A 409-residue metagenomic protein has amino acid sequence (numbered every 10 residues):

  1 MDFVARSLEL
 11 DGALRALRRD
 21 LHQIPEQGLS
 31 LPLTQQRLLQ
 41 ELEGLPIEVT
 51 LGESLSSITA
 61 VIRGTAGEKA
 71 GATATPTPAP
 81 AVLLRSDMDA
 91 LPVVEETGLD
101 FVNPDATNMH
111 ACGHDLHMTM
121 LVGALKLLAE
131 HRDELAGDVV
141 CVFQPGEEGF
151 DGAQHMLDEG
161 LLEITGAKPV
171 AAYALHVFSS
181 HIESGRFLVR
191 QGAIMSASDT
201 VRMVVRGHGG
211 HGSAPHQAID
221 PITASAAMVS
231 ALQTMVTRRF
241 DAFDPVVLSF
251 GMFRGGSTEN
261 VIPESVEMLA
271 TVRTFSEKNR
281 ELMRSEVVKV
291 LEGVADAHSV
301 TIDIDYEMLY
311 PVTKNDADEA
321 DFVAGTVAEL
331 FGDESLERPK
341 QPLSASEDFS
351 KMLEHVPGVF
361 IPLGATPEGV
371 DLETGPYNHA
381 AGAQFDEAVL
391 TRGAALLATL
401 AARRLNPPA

Functional and structural regions predicted by a protein language model:
M1-H110, D115, T119-L135: Acidic/His- and Gly-rich active-site-bordering loop/insert found across diverse amide/peptide-bond hydrolases
L10-A13, L17, S30, T34-E41 (+17 more regions): General structural feature for long, well-ordered alpha-helical segments within catalytic domains of soluble enzymes
L21, L84, H114, C141 (+7 more regions): Divalent metal-coordination and catalytic microenvironments
E26, D87-D89, G146, F178 (+2 more regions): Active-site beta-loop-alpha junctions enriched in small/polar residues
T59, L91-V93, T97-M109, D115-L116 (+5 more regions): Histidine/acidic-residue-rich, glycine-tolerant segments that coordinate divalent metal ions
L83-R85, H176, V201-M203, F360-T366: Non-cysteine beta-strand/loop elements that form the S-adenosyl-L-methionine
A226-A409: Metal-dependent amide/peptide-bond hydrolase catalytic core, centered on the "pita-bread" metallohydrolase fold
